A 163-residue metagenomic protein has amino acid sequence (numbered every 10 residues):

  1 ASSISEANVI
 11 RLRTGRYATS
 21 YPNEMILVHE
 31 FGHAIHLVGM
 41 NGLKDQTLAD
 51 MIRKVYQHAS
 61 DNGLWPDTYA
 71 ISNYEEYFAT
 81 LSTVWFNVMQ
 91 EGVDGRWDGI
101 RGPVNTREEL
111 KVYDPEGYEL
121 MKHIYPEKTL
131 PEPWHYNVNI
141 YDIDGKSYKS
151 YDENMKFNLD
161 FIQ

Functional and structural regions predicted by a protein language model:
A1-I52: Acidic/His-rich structured neighborhood in mature extracellular/periplasmic domains
G15, A59-N62, R101: General secondary-structure edge motif
R16, S20, L64-D67, N105-T106: Residue-level detector of alpha-helix boundaries and kinks
Y17-I26, Y69-N73, K111-P115: Soluble non-cytosolic domains of exported or imported proteins
H29, H33-H36, H58, H123 (+1 more regions): Histidine (H) residue identity feature
V38-E91: Post-HExxH zinc-binding segment in Zn-dependent metallohydrolases
T83-Q163: Pan-zinc metallopeptidase signature
